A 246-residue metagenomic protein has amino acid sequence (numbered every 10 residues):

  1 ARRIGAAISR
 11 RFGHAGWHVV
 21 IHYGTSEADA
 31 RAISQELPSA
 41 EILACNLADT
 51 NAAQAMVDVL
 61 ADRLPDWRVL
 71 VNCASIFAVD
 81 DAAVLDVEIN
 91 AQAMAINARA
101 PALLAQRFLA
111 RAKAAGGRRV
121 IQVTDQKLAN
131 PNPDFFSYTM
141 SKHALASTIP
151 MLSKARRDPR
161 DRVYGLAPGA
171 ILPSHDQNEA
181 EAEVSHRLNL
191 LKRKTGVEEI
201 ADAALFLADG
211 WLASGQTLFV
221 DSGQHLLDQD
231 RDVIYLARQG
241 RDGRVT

Functional and structural regions predicted by a protein language model:
A1-V20: Canonical Rossmann dinucleotide-binding motif of NAD(H)/NADP(H)-dependent dehydrogenases/reductases, specifically
F12, A146, R156-I171, A213-V220: Conserved Rossmann-fold SDR core element
A15-R31: Conserved glycine-rich Rossmann-like NAD(P)H-binding loop of the short-chain dehydrogenase/reductase
A44-M56, V87, E198: The beta1-alpha1 cofactor-binding region of Rossmann-like NAD(H)/NADP(H)-dependent oxidoreductases
I76, R118-D158, A170-I171, Q224: Catalytic loop of short-chain dehydrogenase/reductase
D81-A83, I89-Q92, S185: Substrate-binding pocket helix/loop in short-chain dehydrogenase/reductase
V197-V220, H225-L226: C-terminal substrate-recognition "lid" of short-chain dehydrogenase/reductases
